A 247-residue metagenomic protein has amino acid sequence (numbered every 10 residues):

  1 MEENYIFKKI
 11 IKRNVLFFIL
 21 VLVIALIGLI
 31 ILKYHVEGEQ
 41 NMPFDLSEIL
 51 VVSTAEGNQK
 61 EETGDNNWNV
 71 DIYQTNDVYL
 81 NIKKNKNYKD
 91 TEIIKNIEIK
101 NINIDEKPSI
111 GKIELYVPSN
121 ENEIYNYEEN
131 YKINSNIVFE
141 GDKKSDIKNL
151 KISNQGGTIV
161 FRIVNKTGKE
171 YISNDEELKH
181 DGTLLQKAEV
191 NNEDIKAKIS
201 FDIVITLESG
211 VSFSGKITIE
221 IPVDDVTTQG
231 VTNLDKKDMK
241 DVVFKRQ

Functional and structural regions predicted by a protein language model:
M1, I205-L207: Hydrophobic, Leu/Ile/Phe/Ala-enriched alpha-helical segments that form helix-helix packing faces
E2-V23: N-terminal Sec-pathway targeting helices
K8, F18-I19, D45, D202 (+1 more regions): Compositionally biased, low-structure terminal segments
K9-I11, D194-A197: Charged, low-complexity, helix-prone segments enriched in Lys/Glu/Asp/Gln
L22-K33: Hydrophobic alpha-helical membrane-insertion segments, chiefly the h-region of N-terminal signal peptides
I31-I195, G210-Q247: Non-catalytic macromolecular-recognition regions in eukaryotic signaling proteins
I199-I205: Short, structured surface segments that line ligand/substrate-binding pockets
